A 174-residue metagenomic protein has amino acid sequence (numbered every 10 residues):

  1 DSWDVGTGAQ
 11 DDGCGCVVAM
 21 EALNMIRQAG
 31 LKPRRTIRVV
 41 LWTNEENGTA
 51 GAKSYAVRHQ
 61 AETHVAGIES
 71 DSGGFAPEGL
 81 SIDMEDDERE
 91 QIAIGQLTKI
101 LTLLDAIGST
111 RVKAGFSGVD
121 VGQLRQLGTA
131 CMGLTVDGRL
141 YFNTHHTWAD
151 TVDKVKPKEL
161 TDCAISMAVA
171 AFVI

Functional and structural regions predicted by a protein language model:
D1-T49, M167: Alpha-helical metal-binding/catalytic segments enriched in His/Glu/Asp
S2-V5, F75-S81, G108, H146-K154: Flexible glycine/proline-enriched surface loops and loop-helix/loop-strand junctions
Q10-C14, E85-E88, T151, V155: Alpha-helix N-cap and loop-to-helix initiation/capping positions
C16-N24, K53-A56, T98, R125 (+2 more regions): Predominant activation on well-ordered alpha-helical scaffold segments within soluble catalytic domains
V17, N24-Q28, R35, Y141-I174: His/Asp/Glu-rich mid-to-C-terminal helical/loop segments that flank catalytic regions of hydrolases
N24-L31, V57-A61, T102-S109, Q126 (+2 more regions): Sec-exported extracytoplasmic/periplasmic mature domains
W42-N143: Metal-dependent peptidase/peptidase-like ectodomains
